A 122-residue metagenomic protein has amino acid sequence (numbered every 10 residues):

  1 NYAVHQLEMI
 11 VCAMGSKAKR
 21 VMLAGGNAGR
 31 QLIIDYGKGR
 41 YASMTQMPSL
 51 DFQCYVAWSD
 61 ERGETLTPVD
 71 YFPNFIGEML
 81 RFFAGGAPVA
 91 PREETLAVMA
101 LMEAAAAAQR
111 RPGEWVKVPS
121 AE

Functional and structural regions predicted by a protein language model:
N1-D51, E93-A100: Rossmann-like dinucleotide-binding domain that binds NAD(P)(H)
Y2-A3, P68, F72, P88-T95: Aromatic-acidic/polar surface patches that form glycan- and anion
Q6-L7, F72, I76, M102: A general structural signal for well-ordered alpha-helical segments in protein cores
A13-S16, K38, G63-E78, R111-S120: Short secondary-structure transition/capping segments
V21, I33-D35, S43-T45, Y55 (+3 more regions): NAD(P)-dependent dehydrogenase/reductase Rossmann-like domain
L50-A87: Interdomain hinge/lid region at the active-site interface of Rossmann-like NAD(P)-dependent oxidoreductases
A84-E122: C-terminal helix-rich "cap/oligomerization" subdomain common to oxidoreductases
